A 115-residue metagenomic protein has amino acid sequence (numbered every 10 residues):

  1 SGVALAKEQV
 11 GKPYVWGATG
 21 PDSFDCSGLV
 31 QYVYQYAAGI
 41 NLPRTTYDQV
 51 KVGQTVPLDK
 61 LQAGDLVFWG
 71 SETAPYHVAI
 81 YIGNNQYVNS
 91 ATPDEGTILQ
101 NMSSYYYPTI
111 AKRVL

Functional and structural regions predicted by a protein language model:
S1-P13, Y105-L115: Intrinsically disordered, low-complexity, Pro/Ser/Thr/Asn/Gly/Ala-rich spacer/linker segments adjacent to signal
E8, Q35-Y36, I80: Solvent-exposed polar/charged
K12-A63: Catalytic cysteine-centered active-site loop
I40, Y47, K51, V56 (+2 more regions): Aromatic- and glycine-rich peptidoglycan recognition patches
L66-F68, I80: Hydrophobic beta-strand signal
